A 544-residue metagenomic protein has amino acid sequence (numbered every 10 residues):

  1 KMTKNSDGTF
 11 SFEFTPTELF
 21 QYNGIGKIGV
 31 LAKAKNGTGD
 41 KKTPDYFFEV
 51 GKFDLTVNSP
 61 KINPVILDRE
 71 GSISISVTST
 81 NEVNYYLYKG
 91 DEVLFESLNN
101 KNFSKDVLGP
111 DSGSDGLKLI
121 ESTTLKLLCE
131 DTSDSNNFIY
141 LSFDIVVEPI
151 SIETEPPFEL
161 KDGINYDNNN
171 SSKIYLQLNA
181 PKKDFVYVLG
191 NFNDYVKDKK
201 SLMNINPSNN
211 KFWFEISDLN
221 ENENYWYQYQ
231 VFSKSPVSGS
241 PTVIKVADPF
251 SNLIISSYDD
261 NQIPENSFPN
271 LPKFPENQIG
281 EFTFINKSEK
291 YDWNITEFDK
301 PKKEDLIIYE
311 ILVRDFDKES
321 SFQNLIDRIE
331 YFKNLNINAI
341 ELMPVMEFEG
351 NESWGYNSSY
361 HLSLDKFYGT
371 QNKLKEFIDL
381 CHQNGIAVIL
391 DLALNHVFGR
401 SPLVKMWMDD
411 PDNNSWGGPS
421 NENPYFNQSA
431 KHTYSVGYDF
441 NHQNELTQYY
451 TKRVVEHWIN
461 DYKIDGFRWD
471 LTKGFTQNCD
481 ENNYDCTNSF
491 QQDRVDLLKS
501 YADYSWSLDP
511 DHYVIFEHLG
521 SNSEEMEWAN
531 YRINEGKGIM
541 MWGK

Functional and structural regions predicted by a protein language model:
M2-F12, N99-K101, Y175-N222, F232-Q262: Aromatic-rich carbohydrate-binding modules that target alpha-glucans
E18-G26, G109-T123, D218-E223: Surface-exposed, short loops/turns at beta-strand junctions within beta-sandwich domains
G29-K33, K126-E130, Q228-Q230: Extracellular recognition modules
K33-G39, E130-N137, K234-P236: Short, solvent-exposed loop/turn segments at the edges of extracellular beta-sandwich modules
Y46-D68, I152: Short, compositionally biased P/S/T/A/G/V-rich stretches that sit at domain boundaries
V146-V186, V243-D305: Basic K/R-rich, polyanion-interacting modules in nucleoproteins and related proteins
E289-K290, N294-K463, L471-F490, S500-D509 (+1 more regions): Substrate-binding/active-site clefts of carbohydrate-active enzymes
K463, D480, V495-K544: Conserved alpha/beta catalytic core and glycan-binding cleft of carbohydrate-active enzymes
